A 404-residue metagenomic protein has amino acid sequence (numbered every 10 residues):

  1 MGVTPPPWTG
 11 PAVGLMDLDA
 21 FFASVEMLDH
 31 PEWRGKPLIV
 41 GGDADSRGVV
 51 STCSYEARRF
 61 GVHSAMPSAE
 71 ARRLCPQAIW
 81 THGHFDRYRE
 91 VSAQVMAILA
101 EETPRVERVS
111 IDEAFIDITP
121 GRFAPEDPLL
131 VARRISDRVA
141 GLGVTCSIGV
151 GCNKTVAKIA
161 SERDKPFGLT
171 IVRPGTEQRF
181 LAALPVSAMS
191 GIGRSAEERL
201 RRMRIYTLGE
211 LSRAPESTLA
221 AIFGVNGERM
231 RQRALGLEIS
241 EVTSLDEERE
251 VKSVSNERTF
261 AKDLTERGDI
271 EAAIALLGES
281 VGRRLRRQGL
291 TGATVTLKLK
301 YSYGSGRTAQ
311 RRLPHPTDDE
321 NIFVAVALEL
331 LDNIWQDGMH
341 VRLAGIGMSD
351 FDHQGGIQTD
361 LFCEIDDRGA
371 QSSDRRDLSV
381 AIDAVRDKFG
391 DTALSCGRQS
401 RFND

Functional and structural regions predicted by a protein language model:
M1-Q232, L245, R283, G369-D404: Gly/Gly-Pro- and Ser/Thr-rich, intrinsically disordered tail segments characteristic of DNA damage-repair and tolerance
G2-W8, A188, A196-V341, H353: DNA-contacting surface of Y-family translesion DNA polymerases
F21, A44-R47, S302-G306, F351-Q354: Short, charged/polar surface micro-motifs in flexible loops or helix N-caps
A114-P120, R307-R311, F362-D366: Short, hydrophobic beta-strand segments
C146-V150, G292-V295, L343-A344: A short glycine-rich, hydrophobically flanked beta-strand micro-motif that places a catalytic Asp/Glu for divalent metal
H315-D404: Acidic, metal-coordinating catalytic segment for phosphate/diphosphate chemistry, firing primarily on the Nudix
